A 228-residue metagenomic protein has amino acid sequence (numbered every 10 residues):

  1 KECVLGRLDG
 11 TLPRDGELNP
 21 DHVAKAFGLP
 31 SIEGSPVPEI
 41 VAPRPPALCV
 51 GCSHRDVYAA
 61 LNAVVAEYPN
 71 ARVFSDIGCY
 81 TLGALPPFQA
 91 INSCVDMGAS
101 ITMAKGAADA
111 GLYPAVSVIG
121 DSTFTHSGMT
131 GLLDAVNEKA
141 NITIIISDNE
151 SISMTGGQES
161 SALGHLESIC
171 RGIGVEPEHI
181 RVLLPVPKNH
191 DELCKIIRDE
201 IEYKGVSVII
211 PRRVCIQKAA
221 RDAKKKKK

Functional and structural regions predicted by a protein language model:
K1, D15-N19, A60-N62, G83-Q89 (+5 more regions): Short acidic, glycine/serine/threonine-rich loops at helix termini
K1-I32, K225-K226: Terminal amphipathic helices with adjacent charged low-complexity linkers/tails
L8, P45, F88-N92, N149-E159 (+2 more regions): Short beta-alpha connecting loops at secondary-structure transitions that line or flank enzyme active sites
L8-P13, I77-C79, N149-S151, V186-P187 (+1 more regions): Glycine-rich beta-alpha junction loops
I32-I101, A110: Active-site diphosphate/adenylate-binding microenvironment
I32-V37, P46-A47, Y113, E159-I196: Conserved thiamine diphosphate
R72-S153: Thiamine diphosphate
P177-K225: Structural signature of the thiamine diphosphate
